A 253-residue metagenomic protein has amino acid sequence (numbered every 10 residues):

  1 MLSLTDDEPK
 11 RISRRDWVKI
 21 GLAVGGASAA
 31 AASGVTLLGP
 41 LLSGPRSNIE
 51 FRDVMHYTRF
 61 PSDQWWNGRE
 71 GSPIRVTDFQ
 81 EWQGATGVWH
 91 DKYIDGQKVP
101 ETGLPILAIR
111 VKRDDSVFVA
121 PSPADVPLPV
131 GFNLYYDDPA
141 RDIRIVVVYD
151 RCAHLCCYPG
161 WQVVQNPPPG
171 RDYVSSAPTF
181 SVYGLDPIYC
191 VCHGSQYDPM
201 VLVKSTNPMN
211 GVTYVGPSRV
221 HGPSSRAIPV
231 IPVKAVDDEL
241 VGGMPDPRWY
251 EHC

Functional and structural regions predicted by a protein language model:
L2-S28: N-terminal secretory signal peptides and thylakoid transit peptides that target proteins across membranes
R15, D150, I188: Short alpha-helical basic/polar micro-motif
K19, T36-S176, P229-C253: N-terminal pre-ligand scaffold of iron-sulfur
S28-L38: Hydrophobic alpha-helical membrane-insertion segments, chiefly the h-region of N-terminal signal peptides
I143, S181-Y183, S224-I228: Short solvent-exposed loop/turn micro-motifs enriched in small/polar/acidic residues
V174-L185: Short linker/helix segments within small regulatory modules
T179, I188-L202: Extracellular/periplasmic metallocenter environments
D198-C253: Short flanking/linker segments adjacent to small metal-binding domains or redox-active Cys/His motifs
